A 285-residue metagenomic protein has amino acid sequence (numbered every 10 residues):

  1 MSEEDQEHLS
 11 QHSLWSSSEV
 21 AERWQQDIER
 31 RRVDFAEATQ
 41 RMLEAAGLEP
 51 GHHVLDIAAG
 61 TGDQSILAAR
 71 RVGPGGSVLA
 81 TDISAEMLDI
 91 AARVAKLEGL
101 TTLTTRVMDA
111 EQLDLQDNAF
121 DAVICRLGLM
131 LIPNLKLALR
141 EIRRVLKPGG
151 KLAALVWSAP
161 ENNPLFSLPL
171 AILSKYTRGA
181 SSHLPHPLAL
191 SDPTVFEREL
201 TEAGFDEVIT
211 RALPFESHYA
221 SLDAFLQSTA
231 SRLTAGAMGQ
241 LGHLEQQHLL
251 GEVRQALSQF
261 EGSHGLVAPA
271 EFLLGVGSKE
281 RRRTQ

Functional and structural regions predicted by a protein language model:
E3-Q6, H12-W15, R23-D27, R32-F35 (+3 more regions): Conserved Class I S-adenosyl-L-methionine
V33-H52, L67: Conserved alpha-helix/loop element of class I SAM-dependent methyltransferases that forms part of the SAM/SAH-binding
H53-L113, L137: Class I SAM-dependent methyltransferase SAM/SAH-binding core
V72, A95, L173, L200 (+2 more regions): Conserved hydrophobic residues forming the short capping helix/wall of the S-adenosyl-L-methionine
E111-A122: A short acidic, Gly/Pro-enriched loop at the edge of an enzyme's catalytic core that lines a small-molecule cofactor
D121-L135, S158: A short SAM/SAH-binding and catalytic strip from SAM-dependent methyltransferases
K136-L137, R143-A220: Conserved catalytic/acceptor-binding region of the Class I
